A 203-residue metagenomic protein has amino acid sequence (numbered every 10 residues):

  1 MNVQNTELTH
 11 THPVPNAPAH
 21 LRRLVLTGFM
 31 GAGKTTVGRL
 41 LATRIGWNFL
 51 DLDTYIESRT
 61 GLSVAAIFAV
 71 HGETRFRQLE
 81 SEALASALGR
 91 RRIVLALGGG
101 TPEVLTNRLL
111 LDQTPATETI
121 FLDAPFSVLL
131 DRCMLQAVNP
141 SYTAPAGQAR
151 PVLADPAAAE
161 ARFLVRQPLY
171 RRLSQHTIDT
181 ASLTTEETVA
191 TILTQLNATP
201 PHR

Functional and structural regions predicted by a protein language model:
N2-H20, L40, R44, E118 (+1 more regions): NTP-dependent small-molecule kinase module
L26: Hydrophobic anchor at the beta1->P-loop junction of P-loop NTPases
F29: P-loop (Walker A) phosphate-binding loop of NTP-binding proteins
K34: Conserved lysine of the Walker
V37: Hydrophobic positions on the alpha1 helix immediately C-terminal to the Walker A/P-loop
T43-L52: Post-Walker A helix-loop "phosphate-sensing" segment adjacent to the P-loop in P-loop NTPases
L52-D112: ATP-dependent small-molecule kinase phosphotransfer cores that center on conserved nucleotide phosphate-binding segments
T114-Q167: A glycine- and Lys/Arg-enriched "phosphate-lid" helix/loop adjacent to the NTP-binding pocket of small-molecule kinases
